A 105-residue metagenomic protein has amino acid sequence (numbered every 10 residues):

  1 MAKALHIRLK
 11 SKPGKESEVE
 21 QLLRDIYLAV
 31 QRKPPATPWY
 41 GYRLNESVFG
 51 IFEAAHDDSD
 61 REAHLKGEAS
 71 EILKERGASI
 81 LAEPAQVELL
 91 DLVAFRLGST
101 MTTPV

Functional and structural regions predicted by a protein language model:
M1, T37-V48, L73-V105: Glycine-rich beta-strand-turn "strand-cap" elements at beta-sheet edges
A2-L9, P38-E68, T103-P104: Short, well-ordered beta-strand segments in beta-rich or mixed alpha/beta enzyme and ligand-binding folds
L9-Q21: Short, surface-exposed ligand-recognition loops at beta-strand->loop->(often short) alpha-helix junctions that present
E16-E18, D60, R96: Intrinsically disordered, low-complexity acidic/polar segments
D25-P38, A54-L89: An amphipathic, aromatic/His-enriched active-site/gating alpha helix that lines ligand/cofactor pockets
